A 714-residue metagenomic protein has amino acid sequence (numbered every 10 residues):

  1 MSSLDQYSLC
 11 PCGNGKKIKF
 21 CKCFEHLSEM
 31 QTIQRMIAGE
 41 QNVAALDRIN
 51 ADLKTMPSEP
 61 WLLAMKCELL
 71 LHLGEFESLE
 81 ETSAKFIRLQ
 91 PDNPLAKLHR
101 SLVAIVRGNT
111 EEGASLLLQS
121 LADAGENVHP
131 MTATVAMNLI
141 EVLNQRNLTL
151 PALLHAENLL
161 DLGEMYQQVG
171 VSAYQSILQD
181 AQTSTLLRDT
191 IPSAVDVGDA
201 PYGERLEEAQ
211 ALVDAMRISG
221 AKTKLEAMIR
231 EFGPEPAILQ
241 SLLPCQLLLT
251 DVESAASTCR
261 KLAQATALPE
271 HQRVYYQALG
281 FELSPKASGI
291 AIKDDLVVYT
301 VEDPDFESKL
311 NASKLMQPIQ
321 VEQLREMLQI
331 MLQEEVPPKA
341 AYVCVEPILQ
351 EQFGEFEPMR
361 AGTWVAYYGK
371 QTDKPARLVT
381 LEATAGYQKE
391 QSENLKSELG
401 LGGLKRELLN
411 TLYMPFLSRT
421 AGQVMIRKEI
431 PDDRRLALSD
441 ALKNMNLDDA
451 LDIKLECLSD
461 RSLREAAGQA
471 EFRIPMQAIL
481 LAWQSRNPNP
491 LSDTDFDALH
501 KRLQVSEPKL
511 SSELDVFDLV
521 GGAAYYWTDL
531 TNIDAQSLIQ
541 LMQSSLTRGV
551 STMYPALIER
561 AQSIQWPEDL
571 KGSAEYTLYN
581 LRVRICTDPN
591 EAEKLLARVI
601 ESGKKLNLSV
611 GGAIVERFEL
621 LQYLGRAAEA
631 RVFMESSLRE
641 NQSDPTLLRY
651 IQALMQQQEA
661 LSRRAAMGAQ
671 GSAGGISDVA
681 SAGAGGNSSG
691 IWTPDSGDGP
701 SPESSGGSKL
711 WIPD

Functional and structural regions predicted by a protein language model:
L27-S78, Y202-G220, A227, Y525-A556: Alpha-helical segment of the N-proximal tetratricopeptide repeat
Q31, M65, H99-L102, M131-E141 (+8 more regions): "A position-specific structural signal for the A-helix of alpha-solenoid helical repeats
M36, L70, A104, L143 (+5 more regions): Residue at a conserved register position within TPR or TPR-like alpha-solenoid repeats
E40, G74, G108-E111, N147-L150 (+6 more regions): Residue-level detector of the short coil/turn that links helix A to helix B within each tetratricopeptide repeat
A44-N50, E77-F86, E111-D123, T149-L160 (+8 more regions): Alpha-helical repeat scaffolds
P57-S58, P91, G125, P130 (+5 more regions): Short coil turns that delineate tetratricopeptide repeat
Y276-A361: Short Lys/Arg-enriched alpha/beta "domain-start" segment
